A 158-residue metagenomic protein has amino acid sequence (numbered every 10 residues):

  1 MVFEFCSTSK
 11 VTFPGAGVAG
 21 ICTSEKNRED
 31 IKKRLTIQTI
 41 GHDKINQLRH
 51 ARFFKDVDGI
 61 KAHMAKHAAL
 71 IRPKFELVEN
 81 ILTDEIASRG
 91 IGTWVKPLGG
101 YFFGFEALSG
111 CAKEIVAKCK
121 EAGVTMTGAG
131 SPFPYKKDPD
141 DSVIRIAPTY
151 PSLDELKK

Functional and structural regions predicted by a protein language model:
F3-R72: Conserved core segment of the aminotransferase class I/II
C6, G20-C22, K96, F102-E106 (+1 more regions): Short beta-strand segments
S7-S9, I91-G92, G130-Y135: Short, solvent-exposed loop/turn elements at beta->coil junctions and helix N-caps that rim active or binding pockets
A65-E79, I91-E106: Conserved glycine-rich beta-strand-loop-beta hairpin in the small C-terminal domain of fold type I
L108-A112, P151-L153: Helix N-cap motif at beta-to-alpha junctions
E121, K136-K158: PLP-dependent enzyme catalytic core of the Aspartate aminotransferase-like
T125: Residue-level detector of anion-binding/catalytic polar loops
